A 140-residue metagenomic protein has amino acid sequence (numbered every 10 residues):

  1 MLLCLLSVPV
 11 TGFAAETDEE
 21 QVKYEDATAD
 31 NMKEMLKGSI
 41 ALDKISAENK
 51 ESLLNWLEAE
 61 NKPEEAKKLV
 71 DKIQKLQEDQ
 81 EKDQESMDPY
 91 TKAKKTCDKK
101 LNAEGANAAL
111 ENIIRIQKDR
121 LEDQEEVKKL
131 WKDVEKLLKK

Functional and structural regions predicted by a protein language model:
M1-V8: Bacterial N-terminal signal peptides
G12-L69: Immediate post-signal-peptide N-terminus of mature secreted/exported proteins
E25, N31, M35-S39, A103-K140: C-terminal amphipathic alpha-helix
N31, S39-D43, A47-S52, E60 (+3 more regions): Polar/charged side chains located within well-ordered beta-strands of beta-rich proteins
P63, K67-V70, K82-E104: Extended alpha-helical coiled-coil "stalk/arm" regions that act as elongated linkers or oligomerization scaffolds
K68-D71, K75-E78, E85, R115 (+2 more regions): Extended alpha-helical stalk/coiled-coil segments
